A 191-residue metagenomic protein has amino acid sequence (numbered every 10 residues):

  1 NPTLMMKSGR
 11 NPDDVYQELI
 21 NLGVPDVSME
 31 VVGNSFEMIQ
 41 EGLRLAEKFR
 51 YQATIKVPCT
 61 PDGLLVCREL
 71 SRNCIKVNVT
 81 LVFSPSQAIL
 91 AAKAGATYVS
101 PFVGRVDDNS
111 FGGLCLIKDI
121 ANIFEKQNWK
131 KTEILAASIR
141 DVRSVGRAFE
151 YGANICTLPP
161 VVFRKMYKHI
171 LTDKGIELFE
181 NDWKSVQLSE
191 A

Functional and structural regions predicted by a protein language model:
N1, I55, A91, A148 (+1 more regions): Conserved, mostly hydrophobic/aromatic
P2-E69, N73, V103: Active-site beta->alpha loop and helix N-cap motifs at the rims of alpha/beta catalytic domains
P2-M5, L81, T97-S110, Y151-T172: Glycine-rich phosphate-binding active-site loops on the catalytic face of alpha/beta enzymes
D13-V27, E47-K48, L64-V77, G113-I134 (+1 more regions): Alpha-helix-loop-beta-strand connector modules within alpha/beta enzyme cores
P25-E30, A53-V57, V77-T80, V99-P101 (+2 more regions): Hydrophobic faces of well-ordered beta-strands that scaffold small-molecule active sites in alpha/beta enzyme cores
Q40-L45, V66, S84-A94, R140-N154: Catalytic cores of alpha/beta
L81-L116, I120-I123: Histidine/lysine/aspartate-rich catalytic loop segments that bind and position anionic ligands
F124-A191: C-terminal alpha-helical cap/extension of soluble enzyme domains
